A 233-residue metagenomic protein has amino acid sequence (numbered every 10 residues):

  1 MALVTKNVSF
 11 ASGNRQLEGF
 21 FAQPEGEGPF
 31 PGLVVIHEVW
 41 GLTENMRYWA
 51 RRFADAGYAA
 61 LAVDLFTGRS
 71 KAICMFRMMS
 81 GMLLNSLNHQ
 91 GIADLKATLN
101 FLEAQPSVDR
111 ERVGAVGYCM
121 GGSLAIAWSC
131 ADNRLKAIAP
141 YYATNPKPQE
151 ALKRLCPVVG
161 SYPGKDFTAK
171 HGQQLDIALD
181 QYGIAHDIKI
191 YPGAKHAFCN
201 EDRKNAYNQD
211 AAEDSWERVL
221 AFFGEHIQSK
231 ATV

Functional and structural regions predicted by a protein language model:
N7-S107, C199-R203: Serine-hydrolase catalytic machinery in alpha/beta-hydrolase-like enzymes
L65-R69, T144, A194: Short beta-to-alpha linker loops that shape the active-site pocket of alpha/beta-hydrolase fold enzymes
K96-L155: Primarily recognizes the serine-hydrolase "nucleophile elbow" in alpha/beta-hydrolase and SGNH/GDSL folds
P146-C156, D166, A221-E225, T232: Conserved serine/cysteine hydrolase catalytic core
V159-Y162: Short beta-strand/loop motif that positions the catalytic acidic residue of the alpha/beta-hydrolase fold
G164-K170: Acidic catalytic loop of the alpha/beta-hydrolase fold
K170-L179: Short alpha-helix in the alpha/beta-hydrolase fold that links the catalytic acid
D180, A185-V233: C-terminal catalytic histidine-bearing segment of alpha/beta-hydrolase fold enzymes
